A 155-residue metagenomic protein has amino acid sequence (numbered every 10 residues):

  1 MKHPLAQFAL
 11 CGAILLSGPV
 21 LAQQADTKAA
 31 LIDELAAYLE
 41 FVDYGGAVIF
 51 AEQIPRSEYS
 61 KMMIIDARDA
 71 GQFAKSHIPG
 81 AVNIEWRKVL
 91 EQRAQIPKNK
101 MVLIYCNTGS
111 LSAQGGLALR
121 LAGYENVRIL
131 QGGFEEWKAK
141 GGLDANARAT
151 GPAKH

Functional and structural regions predicted by a protein language model:
K2-F8, G18-E52, R56-M63, A70-M101 (+1 more regions): Rhodanese-like catalytic fold shared by cysteine-dependent sulfurtransferases and DSP/PTP-type phosphatases
L10-I14: Hydrophobic helical h-region of N-terminal Sec-dependent signal peptides in bacterial secretory/periplasmic proteins
Y105-C106: Short, surface-exposed ligand- or partner-binding patches at beta-edge/loop junctions that are enriched in aromatics
